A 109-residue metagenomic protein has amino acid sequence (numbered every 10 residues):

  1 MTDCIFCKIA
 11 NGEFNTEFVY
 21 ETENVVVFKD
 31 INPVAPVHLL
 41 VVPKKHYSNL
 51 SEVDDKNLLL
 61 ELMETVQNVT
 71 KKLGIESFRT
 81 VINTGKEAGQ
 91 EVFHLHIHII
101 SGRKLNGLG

Functional and structural regions predicted by a protein language model:
M1-G109: HIT superfamily nucleotide-processing domains
